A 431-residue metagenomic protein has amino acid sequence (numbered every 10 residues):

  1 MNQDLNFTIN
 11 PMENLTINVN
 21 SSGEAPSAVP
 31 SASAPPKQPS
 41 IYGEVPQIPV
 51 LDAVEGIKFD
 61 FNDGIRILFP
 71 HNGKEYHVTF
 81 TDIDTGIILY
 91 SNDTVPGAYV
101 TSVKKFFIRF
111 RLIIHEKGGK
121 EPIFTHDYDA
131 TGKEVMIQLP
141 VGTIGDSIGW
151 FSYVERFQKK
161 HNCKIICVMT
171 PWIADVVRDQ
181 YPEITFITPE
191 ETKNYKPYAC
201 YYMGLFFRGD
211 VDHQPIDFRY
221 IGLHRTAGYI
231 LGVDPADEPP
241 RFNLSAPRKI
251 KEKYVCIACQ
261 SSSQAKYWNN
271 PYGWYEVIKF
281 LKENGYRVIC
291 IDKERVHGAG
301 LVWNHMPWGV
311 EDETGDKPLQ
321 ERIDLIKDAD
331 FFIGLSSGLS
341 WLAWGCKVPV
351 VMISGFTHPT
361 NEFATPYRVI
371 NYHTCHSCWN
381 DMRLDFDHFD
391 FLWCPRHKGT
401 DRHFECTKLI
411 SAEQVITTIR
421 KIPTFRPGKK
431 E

Functional and structural regions predicted by a protein language model:
N2-E431: Catalytic machinery of carbohydrate-active enzymes, primarily nucleotide-sugar-dependent glycosyltransferases
